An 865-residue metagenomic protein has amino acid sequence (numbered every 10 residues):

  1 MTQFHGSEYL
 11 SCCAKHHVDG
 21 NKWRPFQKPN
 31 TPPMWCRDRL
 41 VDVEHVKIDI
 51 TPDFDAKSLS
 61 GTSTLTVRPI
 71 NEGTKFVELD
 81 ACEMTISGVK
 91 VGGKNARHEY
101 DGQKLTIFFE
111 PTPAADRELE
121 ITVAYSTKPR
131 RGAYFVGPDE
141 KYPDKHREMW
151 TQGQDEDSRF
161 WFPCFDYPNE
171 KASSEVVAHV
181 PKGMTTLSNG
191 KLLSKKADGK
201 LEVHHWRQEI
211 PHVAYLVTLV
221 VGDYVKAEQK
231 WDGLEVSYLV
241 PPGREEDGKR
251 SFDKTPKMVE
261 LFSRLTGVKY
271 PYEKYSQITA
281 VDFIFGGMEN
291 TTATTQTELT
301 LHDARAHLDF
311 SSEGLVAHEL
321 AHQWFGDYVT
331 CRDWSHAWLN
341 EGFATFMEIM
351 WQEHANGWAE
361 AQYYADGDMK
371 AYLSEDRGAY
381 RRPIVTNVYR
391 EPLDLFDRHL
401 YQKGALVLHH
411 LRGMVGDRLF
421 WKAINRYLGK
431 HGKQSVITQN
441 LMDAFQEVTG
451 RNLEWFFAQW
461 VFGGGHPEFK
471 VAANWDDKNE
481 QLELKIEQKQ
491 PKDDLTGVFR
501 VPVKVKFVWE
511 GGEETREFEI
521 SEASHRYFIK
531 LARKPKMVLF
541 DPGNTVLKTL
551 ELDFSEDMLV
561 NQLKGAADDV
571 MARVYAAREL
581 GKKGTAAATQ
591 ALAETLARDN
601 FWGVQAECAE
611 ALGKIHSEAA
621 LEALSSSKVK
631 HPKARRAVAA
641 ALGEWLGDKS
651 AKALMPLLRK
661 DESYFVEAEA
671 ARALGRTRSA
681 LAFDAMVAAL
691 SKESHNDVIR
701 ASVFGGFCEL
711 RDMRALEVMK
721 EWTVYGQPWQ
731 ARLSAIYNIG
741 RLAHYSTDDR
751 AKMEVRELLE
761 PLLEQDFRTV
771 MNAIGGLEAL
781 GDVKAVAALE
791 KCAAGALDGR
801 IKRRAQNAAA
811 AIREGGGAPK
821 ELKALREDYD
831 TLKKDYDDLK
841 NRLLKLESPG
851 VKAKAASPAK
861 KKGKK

Functional and structural regions predicted by a protein language model:
M1-E273, L299, N387, D397-R398 (+6 more regions): Acidic/His-enriched low-complexity segments
A115, P129-A133, V213, P491-D494 (+3 more regions): Short beta-strands and strand-coil junctions in structured, solvent-facing domains, enriched
V180, T185, E202, P242 (+3 more regions): Non-catalytic accessory/interaction domains
W206, S237-I486: Hydrophobic alpha-helical and helix-loop surface patches within well-folded domains that function as non-catalytic
V546-K548, M571-T585, E594-T595, G603-S617 (+13 more regions): Structural detector for internal amphipathic alpha-helices that build alpha-solenoid repeat scaffolds
L559-V560, A591-E594, L621-S625, A653-M655 (+4 more regions): Buried hydrophobic core positions in alpha-solenoid tandem helical repeats
K752-L759, A788-A796, K823-L832: Alpha-helical scaffold repeats of the Armadillo/HEAT/TPR superfamily
E814-K861: Long, leucine- and charge-enriched amphipathic alpha-helices that form heptad-repeat coiled-coil/leucine-zipper-like
